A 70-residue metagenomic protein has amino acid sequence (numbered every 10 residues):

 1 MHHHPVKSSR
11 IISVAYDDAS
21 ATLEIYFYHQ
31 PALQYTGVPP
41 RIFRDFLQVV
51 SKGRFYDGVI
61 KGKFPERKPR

Functional and structural regions predicted by a protein language model:
M1-R70: Acidic/histidine-enriched, beta-strand-rich ligand/metal-binding domains
